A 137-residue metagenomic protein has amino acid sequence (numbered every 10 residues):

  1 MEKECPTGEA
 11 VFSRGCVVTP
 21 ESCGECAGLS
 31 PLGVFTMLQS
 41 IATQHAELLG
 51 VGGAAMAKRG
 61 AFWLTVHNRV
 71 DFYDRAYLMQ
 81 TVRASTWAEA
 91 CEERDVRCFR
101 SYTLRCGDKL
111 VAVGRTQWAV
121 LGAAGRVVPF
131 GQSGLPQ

Functional and structural regions predicted by a protein language model:
M1, R69-Q137: HotDog/MaoC-like acyl-thioester-processing domains
M1-T65, V113, L121-Q137: Hot-dog-fold acyl-thioester-processing enzymes
